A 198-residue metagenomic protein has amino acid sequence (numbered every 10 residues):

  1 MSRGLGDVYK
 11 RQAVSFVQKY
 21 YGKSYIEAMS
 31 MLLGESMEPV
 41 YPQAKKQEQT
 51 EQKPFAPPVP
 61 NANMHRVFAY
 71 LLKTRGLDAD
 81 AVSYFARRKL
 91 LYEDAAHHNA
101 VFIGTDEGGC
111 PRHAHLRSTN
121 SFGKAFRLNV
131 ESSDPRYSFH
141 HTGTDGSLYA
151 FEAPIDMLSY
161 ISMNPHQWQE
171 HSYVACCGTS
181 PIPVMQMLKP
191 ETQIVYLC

Functional and structural regions predicted by a protein language model:
M1-Y9: Single conserved hydrophobic/aromatic residue that forms the stacking wall/gate of nucleotide- or nucleobase-binding
L5, D145, E191-Q193: Short, well-ordered alpha-helix to beta-strand connector turns
Y20-Y25: Thiolate-centered catalytic microenvironments shared by cysteine-dependent enzyme domains
I26-A100, G108: TOPRIM metal-binding catalytic domain and adjacent DNA-binding surface shared by DnaG-type primases
A95-L188: Phosphate-handling DNA/RNA-contact segment within nucleic-acid enzymes
A150, Q193-C198: Acidic beta-strand-to-loop metal/phosphate-binding motif
